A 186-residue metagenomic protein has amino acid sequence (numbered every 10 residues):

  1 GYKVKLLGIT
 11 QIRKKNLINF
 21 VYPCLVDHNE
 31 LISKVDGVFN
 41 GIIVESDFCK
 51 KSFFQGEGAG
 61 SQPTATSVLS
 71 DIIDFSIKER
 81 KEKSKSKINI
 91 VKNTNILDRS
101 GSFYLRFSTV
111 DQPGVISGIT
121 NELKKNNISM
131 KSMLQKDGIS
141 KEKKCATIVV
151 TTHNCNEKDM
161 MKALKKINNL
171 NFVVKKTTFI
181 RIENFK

Functional and structural regions predicted by a protein language model:
G1-K34, F39-G41: Substrate-binding/catalytic subdomain of NAD(P)-dependent oxidoreductase enzymes
K5-L6, F20, I43, F53-Q55 (+2 more regions): Structured core elements
G8-T10, L25, F48, G58 (+2 more regions): A broadly conserved detector of short glycine/acidic/proline-rich loop/turn motifs that flank catalytic sites and bind
D27, C49, K175: Residue-level signal for pocket-adjacent positions within structured domains
I32, P63-S67: A short, polar/proline- and glycine-enriched secondary-structure boundary/capping micro-motif
E45-S52, R99-S100: Short acidic (Asp/Glu) and glycine-rich catalytic loops that position anionic groups and cofactors
K50-S52, G56-P63: Glycine-rich phosphate/pyrophosphate-binding beta-alpha loops
S67, I72-K186: A conserved regulatory-domain signal marking ACT and ACT-like small-molecule sensing domains and adjacent regulatory
